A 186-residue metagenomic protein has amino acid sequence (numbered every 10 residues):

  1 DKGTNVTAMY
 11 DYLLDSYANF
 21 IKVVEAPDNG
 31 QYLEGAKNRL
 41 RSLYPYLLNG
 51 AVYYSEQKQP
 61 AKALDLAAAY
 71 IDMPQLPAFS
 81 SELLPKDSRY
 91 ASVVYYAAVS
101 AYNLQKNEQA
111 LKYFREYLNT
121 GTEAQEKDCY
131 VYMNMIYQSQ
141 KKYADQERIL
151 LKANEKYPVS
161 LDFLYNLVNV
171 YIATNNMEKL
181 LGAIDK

Functional and structural regions predicted by a protein language model:
D1-K62, A68: Post-signal peptide N-terminal segment of secreted/secretory-pathway proteins
Y10, P60-A61, N107, Y143 (+1 more regions): TPR-repeat structural position
L13-S16, A63, A110, Q146 (+1 more regions): Single-residue signature of alpha-solenoid repeat helices
F20-L40, D72-S88, L118-K127, K156 (+1 more regions): Flexible helix-coil transition and linker loops at the boundaries of alpha-helical arrays
P45, S92, E126-D128, D162: Start-of-helix register in tetratricopeptide repeats
G50, A97, Y132-I136, N166-V170: Structural register within alpha-helical repeat arrays
